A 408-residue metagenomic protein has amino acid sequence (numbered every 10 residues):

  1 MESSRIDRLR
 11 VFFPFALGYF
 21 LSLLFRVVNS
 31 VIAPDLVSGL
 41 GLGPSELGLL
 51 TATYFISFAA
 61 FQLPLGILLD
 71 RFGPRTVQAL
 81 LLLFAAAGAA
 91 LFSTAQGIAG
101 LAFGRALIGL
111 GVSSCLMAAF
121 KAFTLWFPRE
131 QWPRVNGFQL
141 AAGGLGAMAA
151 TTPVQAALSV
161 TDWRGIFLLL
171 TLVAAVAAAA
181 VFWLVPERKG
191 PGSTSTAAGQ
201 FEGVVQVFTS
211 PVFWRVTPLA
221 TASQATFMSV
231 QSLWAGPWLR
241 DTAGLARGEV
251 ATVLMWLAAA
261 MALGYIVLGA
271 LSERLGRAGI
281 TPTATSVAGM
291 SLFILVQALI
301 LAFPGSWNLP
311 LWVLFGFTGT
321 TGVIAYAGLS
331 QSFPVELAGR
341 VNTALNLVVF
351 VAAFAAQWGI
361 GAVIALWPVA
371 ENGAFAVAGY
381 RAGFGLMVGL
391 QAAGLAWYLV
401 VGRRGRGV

Functional and structural regions predicted by a protein language model:
M1-S4, P186-T217, T242: Juxtamembrane intracellular "pre-TM" segments in multi-pass secondary transporters
R10-P44, V230-G236, A356-Q357: Extracytoplasmic
N29-S30, P211-G269, S330, A356-G361: Extracytoplasmic gate region of multi-pass secondary transporters
A60-A99: Conserved MFS/SLC helix-loop-helix module at the cytosolic interface between two early adjacent transmembrane helices
F61-G73, Y265-I280: Helix-to-loop junctions at the C-terminal end of transmembrane segments in multipass secondary transporters
F84, G88, A99-L107, W307-L314: Paired small-residue
G104-A142: Cytoplasmic helix-loop-helix junction between adjacent transmembrane helices in 12-TM secondary transporters
F138-P186: Helix-loop-helix hairpin linking two adjacent transmembrane segments in secondary transporters
